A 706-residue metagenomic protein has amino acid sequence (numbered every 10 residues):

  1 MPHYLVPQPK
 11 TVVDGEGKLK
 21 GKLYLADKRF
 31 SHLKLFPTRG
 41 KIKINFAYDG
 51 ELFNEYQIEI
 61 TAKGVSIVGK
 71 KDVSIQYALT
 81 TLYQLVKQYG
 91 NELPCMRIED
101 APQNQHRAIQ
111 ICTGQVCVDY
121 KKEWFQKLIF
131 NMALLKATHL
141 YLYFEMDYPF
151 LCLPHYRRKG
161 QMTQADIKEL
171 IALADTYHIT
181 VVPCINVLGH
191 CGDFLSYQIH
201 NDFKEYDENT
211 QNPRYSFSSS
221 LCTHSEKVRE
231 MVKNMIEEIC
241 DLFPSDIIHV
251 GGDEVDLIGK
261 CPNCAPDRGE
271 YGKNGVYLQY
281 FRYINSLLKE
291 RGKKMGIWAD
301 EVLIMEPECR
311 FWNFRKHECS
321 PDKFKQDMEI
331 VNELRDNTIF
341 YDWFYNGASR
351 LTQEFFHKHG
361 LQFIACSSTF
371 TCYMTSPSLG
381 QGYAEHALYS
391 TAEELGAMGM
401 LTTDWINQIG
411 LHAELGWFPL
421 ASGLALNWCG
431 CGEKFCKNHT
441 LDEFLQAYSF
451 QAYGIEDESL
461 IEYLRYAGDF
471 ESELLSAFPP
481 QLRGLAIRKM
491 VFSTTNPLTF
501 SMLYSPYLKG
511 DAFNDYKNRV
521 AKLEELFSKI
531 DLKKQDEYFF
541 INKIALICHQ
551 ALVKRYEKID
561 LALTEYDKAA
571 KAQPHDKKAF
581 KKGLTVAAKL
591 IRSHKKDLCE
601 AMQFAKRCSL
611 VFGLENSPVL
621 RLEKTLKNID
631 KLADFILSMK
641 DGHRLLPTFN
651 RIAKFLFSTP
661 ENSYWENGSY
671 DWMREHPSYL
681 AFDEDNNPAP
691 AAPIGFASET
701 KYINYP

Functional and structural regions predicted by a protein language model:
P2-L35, E169-A172, H178, E226-E237 (+3 more regions): Substrate-binding groove of N-acetylhexosamine-processing glycoside hydrolases
P2-T11, L52-Q57, T61-G296, I364-S367 (+1 more regions): Feature activates predominantly on carbohydrate-active enzymes
G21-V68: Short, well-ordered secondary-structure micro-motifs within conserved domains or adaptor modules
I42-K43, G64-S66, R107, T338-I339 (+2 more regions): Structural motif
Y48, F144, D404: Short secondary-structure boundary segments
G50-E51, C117, A348, Y373: A short acidic, often aromatic-flanked loop/helix-cap motif at beta-alpha or helix-coil junctions that lines enzyme
